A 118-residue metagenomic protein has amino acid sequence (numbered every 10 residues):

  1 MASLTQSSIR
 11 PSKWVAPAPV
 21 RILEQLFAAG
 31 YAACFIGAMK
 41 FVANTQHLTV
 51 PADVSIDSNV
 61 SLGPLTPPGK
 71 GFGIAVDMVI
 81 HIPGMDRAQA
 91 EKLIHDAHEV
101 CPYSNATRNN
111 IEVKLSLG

Functional and structural regions predicted by a protein language model:
M1-A32, I36-G118: Extended beta-strand/beta-hairpin segments
